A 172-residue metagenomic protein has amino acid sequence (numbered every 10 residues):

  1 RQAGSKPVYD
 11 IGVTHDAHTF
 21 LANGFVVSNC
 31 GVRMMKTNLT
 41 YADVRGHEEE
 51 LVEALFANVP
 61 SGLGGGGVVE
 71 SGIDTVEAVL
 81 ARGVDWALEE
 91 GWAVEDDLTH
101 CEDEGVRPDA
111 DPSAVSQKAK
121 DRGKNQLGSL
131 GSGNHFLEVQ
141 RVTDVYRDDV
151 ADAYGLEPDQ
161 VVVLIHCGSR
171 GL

Functional and structural regions predicted by a protein language model:
R1-G4, H15, Q140-T143, C167-S169: Short, flexible loop/turn elements at secondary-structure junctions
R1-N29: Autoprocessing domains of the Hint superfamily
A3, L156-E157: Short, glycine/acidic-rich beta->alpha junctions
Y9, F136-L137, V163: A broad, low-specificity signal marking well-ordered, structured residues that form hydrophobic/aromatic
V26, R33, R170-G171: Gly/Ser/Thr-rich beta-alpha loop segments that engage phosphate groups in nucleotides
G31-D152, P158: Glycine-rich, flexible loop motifs
P158-L172: A conserved active-site cap/scaffold subdomain adjacent to cofactor or substrate pockets
